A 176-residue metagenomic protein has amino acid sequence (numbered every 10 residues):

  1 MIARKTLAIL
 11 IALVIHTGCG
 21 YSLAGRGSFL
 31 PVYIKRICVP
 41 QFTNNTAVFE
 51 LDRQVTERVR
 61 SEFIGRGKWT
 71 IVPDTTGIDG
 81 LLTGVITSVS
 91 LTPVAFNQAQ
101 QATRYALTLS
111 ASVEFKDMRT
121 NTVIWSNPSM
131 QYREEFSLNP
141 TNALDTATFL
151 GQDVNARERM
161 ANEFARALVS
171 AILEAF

Functional and structural regions predicted by a protein language model:
I2, L10, H16-S61, G65-P73 (+4 more regions): A structural "domain/chain start" motif
A3-L7, D153: Structural motif marking the loop-to-transmembrane transition
T6-I9, L13, F96: Intrinsically disordered and other compositionally biased segments
T46-E57, A102, A106, G151-E163: Soluble non-cytosolic domains of exported or imported proteins
R66-W69, G77, L81-S129, R133-Q152: Surface-exposed short loop/turn segments
N139-A175: A generic hydrophobic-segment detector
